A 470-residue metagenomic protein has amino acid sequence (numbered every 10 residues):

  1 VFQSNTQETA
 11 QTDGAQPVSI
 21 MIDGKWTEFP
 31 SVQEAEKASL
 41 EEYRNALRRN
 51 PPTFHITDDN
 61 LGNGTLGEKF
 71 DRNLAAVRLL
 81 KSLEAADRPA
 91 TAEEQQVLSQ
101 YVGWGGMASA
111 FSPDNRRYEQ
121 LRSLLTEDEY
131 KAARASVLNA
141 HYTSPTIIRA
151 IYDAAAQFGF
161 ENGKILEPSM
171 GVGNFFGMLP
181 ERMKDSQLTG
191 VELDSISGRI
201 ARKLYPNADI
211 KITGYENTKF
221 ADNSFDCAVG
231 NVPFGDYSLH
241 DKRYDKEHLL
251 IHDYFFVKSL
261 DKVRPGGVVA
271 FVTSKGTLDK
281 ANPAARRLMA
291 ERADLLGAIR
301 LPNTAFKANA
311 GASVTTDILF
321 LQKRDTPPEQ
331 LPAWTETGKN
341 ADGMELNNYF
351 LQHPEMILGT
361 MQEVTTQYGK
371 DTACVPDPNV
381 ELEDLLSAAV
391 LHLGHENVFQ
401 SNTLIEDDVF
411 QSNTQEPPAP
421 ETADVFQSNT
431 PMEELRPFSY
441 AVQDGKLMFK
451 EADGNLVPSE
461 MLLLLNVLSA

Functional and structural regions predicted by a protein language model:
P17-I22: Short aromatic-glycine-(Arg/Gly/Cys) micro-motifs in beta-strand/loop hairpins
V32-L40: A short, charged, amphipathic alpha-helix used as a generic interaction element across diverse proteins
L40-Q100, V398-F399, I405-D408, N413-A470: Charged, often flexible domain-edge or linker segments that flank or initiate folded functional domains
P51, H55-L204: Class I S-adenosyl-L-methionine
R149-F158, N162-P180, G190, D194 (+4 more regions): Conserved proline-anchored active-site loop of SAM-dependent methyltransferases that bridges a beta-strand
S195, K246-K307, V314, I318-L321: Conserved Class I SAM-dependent methyltransferase catalytic core
K211-G214, I299-R300: Short loop/edge segments at beta-strand edges and connector loops that shape dinucleotide/nucleotide cofactor-binding
A308-F399: Flexible, glycine-/basic-rich loop-and-beta segments that form/coincide with the SAM-dependent methyltransferase
